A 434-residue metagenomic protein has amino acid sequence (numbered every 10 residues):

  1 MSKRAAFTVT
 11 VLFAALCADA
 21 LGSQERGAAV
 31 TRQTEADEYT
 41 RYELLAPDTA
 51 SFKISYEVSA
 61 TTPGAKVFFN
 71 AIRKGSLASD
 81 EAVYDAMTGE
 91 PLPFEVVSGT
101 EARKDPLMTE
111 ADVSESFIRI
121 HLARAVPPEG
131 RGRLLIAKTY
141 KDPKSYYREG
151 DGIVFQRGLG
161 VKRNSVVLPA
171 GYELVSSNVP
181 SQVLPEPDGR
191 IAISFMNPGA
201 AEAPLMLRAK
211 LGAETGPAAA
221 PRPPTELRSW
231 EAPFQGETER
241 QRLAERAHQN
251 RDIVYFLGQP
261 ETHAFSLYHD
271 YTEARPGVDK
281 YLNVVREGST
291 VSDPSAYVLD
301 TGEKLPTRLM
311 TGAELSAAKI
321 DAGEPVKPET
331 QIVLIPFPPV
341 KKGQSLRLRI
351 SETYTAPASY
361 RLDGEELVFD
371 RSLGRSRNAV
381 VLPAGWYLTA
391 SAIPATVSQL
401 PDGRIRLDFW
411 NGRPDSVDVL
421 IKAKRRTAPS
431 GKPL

Functional and structural regions predicted by a protein language model:
M1-R4: Positively charged n-region of N-terminal signal peptides that target proteins for export
T8-D19: Bacterial N-terminal signal peptides
Q24-A71, A220-V285: Early extracytoplasmic/domain-onset interaction patches
R26-A29, R41-E43, G150-Q259, P357 (+1 more regions): Intrinsically disordered, low-complexity linkers and stems that provide flexible hinges in membrane-associated
Y39, S51-S55, G64-F68, F117 (+12 more regions): Intrinsic-disorder/low-complexity, polar/charged segments enriched in Ser/Thr/Lys/Arg/Asp/Glu/Gln
A46-A50, Y56-G64, R73-G75, R124-V126 (+10 more regions): Beta-strand elements of well-folded, non-transmembrane domains
A65-D105, Q156-P180, D279-K319, D370-P394: Solvent-exposed beta-hairpin/edge-strand motifs
A78-V83, M87-V154, D188-P221, D293-A296 (+2 more regions): A surface-exposed beta-strand-loop module
